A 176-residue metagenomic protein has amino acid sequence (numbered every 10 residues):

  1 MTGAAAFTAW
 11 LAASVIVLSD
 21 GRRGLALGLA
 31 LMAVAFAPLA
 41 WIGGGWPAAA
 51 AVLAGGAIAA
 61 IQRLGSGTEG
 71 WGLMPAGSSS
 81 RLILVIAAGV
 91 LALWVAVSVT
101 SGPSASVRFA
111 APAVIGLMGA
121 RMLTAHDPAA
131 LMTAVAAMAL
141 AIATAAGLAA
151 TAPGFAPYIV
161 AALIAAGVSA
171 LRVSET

Functional and structural regions predicted by a protein language model:
M1-T176: Alpha-helical transmembrane segments of multi-pass membrane proteins predominantly involved in bioenergetics
